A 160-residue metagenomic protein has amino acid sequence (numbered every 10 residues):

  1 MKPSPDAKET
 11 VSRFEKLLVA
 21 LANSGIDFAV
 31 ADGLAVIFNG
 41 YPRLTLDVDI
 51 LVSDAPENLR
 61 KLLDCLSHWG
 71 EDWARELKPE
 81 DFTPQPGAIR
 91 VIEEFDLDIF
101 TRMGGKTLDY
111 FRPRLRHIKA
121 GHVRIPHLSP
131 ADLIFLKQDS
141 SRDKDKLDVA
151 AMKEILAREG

Functional and structural regions predicted by a protein language model:
M1-G160: Compositionally biased terminal segments of proteins
